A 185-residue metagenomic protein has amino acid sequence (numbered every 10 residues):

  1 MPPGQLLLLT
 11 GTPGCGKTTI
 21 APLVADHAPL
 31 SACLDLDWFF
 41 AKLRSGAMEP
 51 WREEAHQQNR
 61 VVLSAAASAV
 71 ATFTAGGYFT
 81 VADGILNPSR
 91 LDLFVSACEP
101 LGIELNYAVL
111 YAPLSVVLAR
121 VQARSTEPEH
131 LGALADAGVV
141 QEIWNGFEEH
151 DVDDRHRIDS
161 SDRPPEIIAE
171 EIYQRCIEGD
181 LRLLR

Functional and structural regions predicted by a protein language model:
L9: Hydrophobic anchor at the beta1->P-loop junction of P-loop NTPases
T12: P-loop (Walker A) phosphate-binding loop of NTP-binding proteins
C15: ATP-binding Walker
T18: Walker A/P-loop
P22-A71: Conserved substrate/cofactor phosphate-moiety recognition/catalytic segment in nucleotide-dependent phosphotransferases
Q58-L101: Glycine-rich phosphate-binding loop used to anchor ATP phosphates in small-molecule kinases, encompassing both
L101-Q122, I158: Conserved phosphate-donor/acceptor-positioning beta-strand/loop module used by diverse small-molecule
T126-E171, R185: Small-molecule kinase domains that catalyze NTP-dependent phosphoryl transfer to phosphate-bearing small molecules
